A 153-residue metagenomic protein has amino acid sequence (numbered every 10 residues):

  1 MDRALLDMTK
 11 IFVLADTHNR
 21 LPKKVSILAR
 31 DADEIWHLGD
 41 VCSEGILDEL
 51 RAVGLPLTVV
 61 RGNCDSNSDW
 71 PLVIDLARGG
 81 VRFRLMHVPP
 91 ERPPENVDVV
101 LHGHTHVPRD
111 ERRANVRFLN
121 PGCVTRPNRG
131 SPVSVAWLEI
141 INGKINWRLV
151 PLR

Functional and structural regions predicted by a protein language model:
M1-L57, D65-L72, S131-S134, N142: N-terminal active-site segment of His-dependent metallophosphoesterases
A15-N19, G39-V41, G62-D65, V88-P90 (+2 more regions): Active-site metal-binding loops of divalent metal-dependent hydrolases
I27-A29, L50-A52, N67-W70, L76 (+2 more regions): Short loop/helix-cap segments at secondary-structure boundaries that form the rim of catalytic
T58, G79-R148: Conserved beta-sheet core of the metallophosphoesterase superfamily
L152: A conserved amphipathic helix/loop scaffold that creates a polar/acidic microenvironment used either to coordinate
